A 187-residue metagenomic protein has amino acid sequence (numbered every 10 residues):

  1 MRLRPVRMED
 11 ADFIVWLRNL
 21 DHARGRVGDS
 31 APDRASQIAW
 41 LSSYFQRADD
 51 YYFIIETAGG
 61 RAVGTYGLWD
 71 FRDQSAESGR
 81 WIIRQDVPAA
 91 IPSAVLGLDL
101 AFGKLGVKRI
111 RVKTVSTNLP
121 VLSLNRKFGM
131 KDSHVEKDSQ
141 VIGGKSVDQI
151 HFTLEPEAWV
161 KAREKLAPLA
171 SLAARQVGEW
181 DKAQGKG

Functional and structural regions predicted by a protein language model:
M1-F13, L17-N19, Y52, A58-G187: Acyl-donor (CoA/ACP) binding surface of acyl/acetyltransferases
L20-A23, Q46: Residue-level marker of structural boundaries
H22-L41: Conserved GNAT-fold acetyl-CoA-binding loop/helix
P32-S36, F45-Q46, R84, L98: Juxtamembrane/interface motifs at transmembrane-helix termini
L41-S42, L122: Short amphipathic alpha-helical segments and helix-helix/interface helices
S42-I54: A short helix-loop-beta-strand connector motif used in the catalytic cores of GNAT acetyltransferases and, in some
